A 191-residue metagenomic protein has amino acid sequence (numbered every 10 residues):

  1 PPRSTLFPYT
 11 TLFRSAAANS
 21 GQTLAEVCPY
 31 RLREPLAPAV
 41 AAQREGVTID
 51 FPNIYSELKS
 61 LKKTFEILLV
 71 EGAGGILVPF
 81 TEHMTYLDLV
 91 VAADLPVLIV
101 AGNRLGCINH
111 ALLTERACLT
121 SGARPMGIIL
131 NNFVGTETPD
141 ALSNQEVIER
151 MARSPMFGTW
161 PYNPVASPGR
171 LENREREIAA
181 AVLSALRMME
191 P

Functional and structural regions predicted by a protein language model:
P1-L12: Short, small-residue-biased leader/transition segments that mark boundaries at the very start of proteins
S15-F51, Y55: Nucleotide-state-sensitive switch-loop elements of NTP-binding domains
P38-F80, L87: Phosphate-binding/switch loop-helix module in NTP-utilizing enzymes
L69-E71, L98, I129: Structural motif
G75-I76, R104-L105, N132-T136: Short histidine/acidic/glycine/proline-rich micro-motifs that form metal- and phosphate-coordinating active-site loops
T81-R104: Inter-motif core of Ras-like GTPase G domains
R116-P191: C-terminal lobe/tail of nucleotide-utilizing enzymes
